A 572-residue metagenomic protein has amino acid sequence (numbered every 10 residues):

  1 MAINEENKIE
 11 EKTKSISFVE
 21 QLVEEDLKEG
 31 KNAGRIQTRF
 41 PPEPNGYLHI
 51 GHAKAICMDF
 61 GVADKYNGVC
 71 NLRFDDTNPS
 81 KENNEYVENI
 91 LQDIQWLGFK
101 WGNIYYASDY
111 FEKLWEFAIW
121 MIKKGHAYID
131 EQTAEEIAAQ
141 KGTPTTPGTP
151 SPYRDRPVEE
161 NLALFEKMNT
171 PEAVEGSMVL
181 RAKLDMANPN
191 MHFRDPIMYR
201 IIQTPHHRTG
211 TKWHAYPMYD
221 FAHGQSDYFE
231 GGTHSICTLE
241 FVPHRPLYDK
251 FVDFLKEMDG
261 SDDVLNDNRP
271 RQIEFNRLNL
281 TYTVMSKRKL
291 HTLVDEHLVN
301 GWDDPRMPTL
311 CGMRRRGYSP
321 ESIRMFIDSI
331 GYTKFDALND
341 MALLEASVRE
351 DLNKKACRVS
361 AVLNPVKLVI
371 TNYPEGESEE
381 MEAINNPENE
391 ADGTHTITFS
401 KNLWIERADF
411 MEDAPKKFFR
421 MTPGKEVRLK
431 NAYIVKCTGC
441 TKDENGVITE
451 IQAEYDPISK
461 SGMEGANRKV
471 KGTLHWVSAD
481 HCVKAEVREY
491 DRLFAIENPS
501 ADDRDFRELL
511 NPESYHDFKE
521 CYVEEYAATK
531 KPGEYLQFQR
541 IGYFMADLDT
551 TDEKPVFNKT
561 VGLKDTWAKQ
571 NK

Functional and structural regions predicted by a protein language model:
M1-K14, K572: Basic/polar N-terminal segments that are highly enriched at the extreme N-terminus, encompassing both cleavable
K14-L91, H207-T238: N-terminal catalytic cores of NTP/NDP-binding nucleotidyl/phosphoryl-transfer enzymes
G30, D59, I90, M121 (+3 more regions): Residue-level signal for inorganic ion chemistry
P41-P44, R73-K81, N103-E112, E135 (+5 more regions): Conserved short loop/turn motifs at secondary-structure junctions
L72, D76-N78, N84, Y106 (+5 more regions): Active-site cores that bind ATP or allylic diphosphates and position pyrophosphate for catalysis
Y86-E112, F117-W120, G125-Y128: A glycine-rich helix N-cap at a beta->alpha junction
D267-S347: Long, charged, mostly alpha-helical binding arms that flank functional sites
D295, F326-K572: Substrate/cofactor-recognition hotspot
